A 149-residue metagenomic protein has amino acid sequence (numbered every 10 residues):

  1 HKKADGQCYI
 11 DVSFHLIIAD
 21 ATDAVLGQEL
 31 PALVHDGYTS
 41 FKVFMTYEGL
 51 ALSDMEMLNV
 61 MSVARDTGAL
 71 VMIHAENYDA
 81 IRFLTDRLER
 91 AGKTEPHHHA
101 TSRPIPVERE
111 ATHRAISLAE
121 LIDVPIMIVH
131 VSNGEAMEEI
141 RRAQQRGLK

Functional and structural regions predicted by a protein language model:
K3-L26, K42-E48: Metal-cofactor-binding active-site regions of metalloenzymes
Q28-M45, G49-K149: Histidine/acidic residue-rich metal-binding segments in metalloenzymes
